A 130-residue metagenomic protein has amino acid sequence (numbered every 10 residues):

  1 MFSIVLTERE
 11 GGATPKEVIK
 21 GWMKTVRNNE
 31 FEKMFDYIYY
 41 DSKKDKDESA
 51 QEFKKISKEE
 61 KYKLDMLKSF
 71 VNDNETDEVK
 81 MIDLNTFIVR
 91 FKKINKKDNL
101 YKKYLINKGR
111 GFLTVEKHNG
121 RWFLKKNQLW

Functional and structural regions predicted by a protein language model:
M1-N28: Short, low-complexity N-terminal intrinsically disordered segments enriched in polar/charged residues
S3, E8-G11, I56, M66 (+2 more regions): Residue-level signal for well-ordered alpha-helical segments
G11, I38, K108-R110: A general secondary-structure boundary signal
K16-E17, G21-K24, F31-I94: Short solvent-exposed beta->alpha transition segments
N29-F31, G120-R121: Loop/turn elements at helix/coil->beta-strand transitions in domains of secreted/extracellular proteins
K68-W130: Exposed beta-sheet edge and beta->alpha loop/turn motif
